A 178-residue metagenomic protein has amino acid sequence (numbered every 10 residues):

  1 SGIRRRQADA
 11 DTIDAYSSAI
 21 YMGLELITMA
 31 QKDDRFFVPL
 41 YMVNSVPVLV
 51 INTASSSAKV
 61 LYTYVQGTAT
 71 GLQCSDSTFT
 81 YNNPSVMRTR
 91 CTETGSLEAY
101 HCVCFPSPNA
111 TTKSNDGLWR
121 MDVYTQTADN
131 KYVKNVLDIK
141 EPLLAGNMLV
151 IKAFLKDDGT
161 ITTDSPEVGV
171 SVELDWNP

Functional and structural regions predicted by a protein language model:
S1, K59-N147, L174-P178: Tryptophan-paired
S1-N44: Short, low-hydrophobicity acidic/polar segments
D33, N44, D116-L118, G169: A general secondary-structure signal for short beta-strands and their flanking turns/coil in non-transmembrane regions
R35, V46-V48, A99-C102: Intrinsic-disorder/low-complexity, polar/charged segments enriched in Ser/Thr/Lys/Arg/Asp/Glu/Gln
Y41-A54: A short, Gly/Thr-enriched small/hydrophobic beta-strand-prone motif that recurs across taxa
A145-P178: Hydrophobic, glycine-enriched assembly/anchoring segments
